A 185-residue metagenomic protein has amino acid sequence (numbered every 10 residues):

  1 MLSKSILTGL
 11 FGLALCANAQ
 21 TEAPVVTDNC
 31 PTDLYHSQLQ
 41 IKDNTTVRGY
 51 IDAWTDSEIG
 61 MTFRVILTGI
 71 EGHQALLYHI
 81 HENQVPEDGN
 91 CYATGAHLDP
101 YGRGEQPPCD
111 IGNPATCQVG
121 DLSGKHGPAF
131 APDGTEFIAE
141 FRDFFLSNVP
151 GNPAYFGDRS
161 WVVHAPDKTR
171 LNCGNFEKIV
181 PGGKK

Functional and structural regions predicted by a protein language model:
M1-T21, K185: Fungal secretory targeting signals
A17-K185: N-terminal leader/targeting pre-sequences
